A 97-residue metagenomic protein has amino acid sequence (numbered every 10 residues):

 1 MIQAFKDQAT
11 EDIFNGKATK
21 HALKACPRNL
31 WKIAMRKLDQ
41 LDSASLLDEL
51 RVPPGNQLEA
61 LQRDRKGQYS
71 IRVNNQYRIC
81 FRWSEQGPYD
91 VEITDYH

Functional and structural regions predicted by a protein language model:
M1-Y77, S84-H97: Basic, Lys/Arg-enriched alpha-helical interface segments
